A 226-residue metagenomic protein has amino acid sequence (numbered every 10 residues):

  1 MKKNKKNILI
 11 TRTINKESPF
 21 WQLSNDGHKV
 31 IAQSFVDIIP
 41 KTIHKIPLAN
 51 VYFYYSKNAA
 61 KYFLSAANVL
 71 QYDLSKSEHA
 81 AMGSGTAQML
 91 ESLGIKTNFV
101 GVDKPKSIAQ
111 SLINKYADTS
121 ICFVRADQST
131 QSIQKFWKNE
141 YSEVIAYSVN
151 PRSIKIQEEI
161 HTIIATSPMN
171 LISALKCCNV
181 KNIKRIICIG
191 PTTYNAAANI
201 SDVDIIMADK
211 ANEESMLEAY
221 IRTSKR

Functional and structural regions predicted by a protein language model:
M1-R226: Signature of uroporphyrinogen-III synthase
